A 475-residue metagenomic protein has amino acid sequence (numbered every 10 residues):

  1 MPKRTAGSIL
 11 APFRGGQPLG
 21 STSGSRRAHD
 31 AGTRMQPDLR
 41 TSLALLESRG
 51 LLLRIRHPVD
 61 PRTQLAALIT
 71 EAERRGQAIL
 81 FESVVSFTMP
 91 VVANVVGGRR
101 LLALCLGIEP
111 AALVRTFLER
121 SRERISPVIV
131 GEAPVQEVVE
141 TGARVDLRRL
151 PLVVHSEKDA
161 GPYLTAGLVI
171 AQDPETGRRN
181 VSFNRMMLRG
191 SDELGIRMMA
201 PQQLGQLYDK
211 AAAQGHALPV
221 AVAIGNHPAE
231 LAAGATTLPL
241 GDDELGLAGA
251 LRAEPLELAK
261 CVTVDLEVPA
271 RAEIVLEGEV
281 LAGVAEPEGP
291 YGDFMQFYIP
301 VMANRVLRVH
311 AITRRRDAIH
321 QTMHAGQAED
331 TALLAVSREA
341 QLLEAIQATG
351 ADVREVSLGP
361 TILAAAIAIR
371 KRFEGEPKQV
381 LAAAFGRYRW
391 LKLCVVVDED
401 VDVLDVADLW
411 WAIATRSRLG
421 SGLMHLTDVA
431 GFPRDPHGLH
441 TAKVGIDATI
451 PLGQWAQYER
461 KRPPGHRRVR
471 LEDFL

Functional and structural regions predicted by a protein language model:
M1-L10: Extreme N-terminal basic, low-complexity initiation segments that serve as generic localization/processing leaders
S8, S21-S25: Serine residues within intrinsically disordered or low-complexity segments
S25-R26, R34: Short linear motifs centered on Gly/Pro in flexible linkers and helix caps
R34-Y291, Q296-V306, H310-L475: Extended, highly charged
